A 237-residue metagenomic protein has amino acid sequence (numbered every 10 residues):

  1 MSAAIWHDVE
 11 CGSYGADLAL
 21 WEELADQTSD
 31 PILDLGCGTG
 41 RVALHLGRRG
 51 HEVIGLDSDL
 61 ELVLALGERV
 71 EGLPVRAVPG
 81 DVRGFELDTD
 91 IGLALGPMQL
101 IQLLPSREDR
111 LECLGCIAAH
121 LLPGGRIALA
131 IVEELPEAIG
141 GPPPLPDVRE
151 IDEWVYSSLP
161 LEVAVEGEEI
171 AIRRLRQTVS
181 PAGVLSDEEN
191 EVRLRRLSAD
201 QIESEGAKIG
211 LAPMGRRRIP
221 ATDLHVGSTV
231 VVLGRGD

Functional and structural regions predicted by a protein language model:
M1-D30: Conserved class I S-adenosyl-L-methionine
G36-G38: Class I SAM-dependent methyltransferase "Motif I" SAM/SAH-binding loop
G40-G84: Class I SAM-dependent methyltransferase SAM/SAH-binding core
F85-L93: A short acidic, Gly/Pro-enriched loop at the edge of an enzyme's catalytic core that lines a small-molecule cofactor
G92-E108: A short SAM/SAH-binding and catalytic strip from SAM-dependent methyltransferases
L111-P123: A short glycine-rich, Lys/Arg-flanked "PGG" loop and its adjoining helix->strand segment in the class I
A128-D200: SAM-dependent methyltransferase
R193-D237: C-terminal lobe and adjacent flexible extensions of AdoMet/dcAdoMet transferase-like proteins
